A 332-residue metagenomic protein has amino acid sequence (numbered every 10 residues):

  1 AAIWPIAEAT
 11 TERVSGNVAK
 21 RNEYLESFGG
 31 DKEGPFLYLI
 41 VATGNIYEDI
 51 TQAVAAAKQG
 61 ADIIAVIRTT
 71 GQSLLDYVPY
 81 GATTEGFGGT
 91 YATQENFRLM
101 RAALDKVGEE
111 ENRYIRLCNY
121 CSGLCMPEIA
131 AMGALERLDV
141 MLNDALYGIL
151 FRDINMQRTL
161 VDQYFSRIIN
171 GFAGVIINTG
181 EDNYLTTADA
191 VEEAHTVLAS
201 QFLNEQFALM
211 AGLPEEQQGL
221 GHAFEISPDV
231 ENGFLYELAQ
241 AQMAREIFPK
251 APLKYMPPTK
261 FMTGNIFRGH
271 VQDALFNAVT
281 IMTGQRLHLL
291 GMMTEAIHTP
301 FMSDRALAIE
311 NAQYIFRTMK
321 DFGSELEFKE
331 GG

Functional and structural regions predicted by a protein language model:
A1-K58, D62-G332: Anaerobic metallocofactor- and corrinoid-dependent redox/one-carbon enzyme cores, especially those from methanogenesis
